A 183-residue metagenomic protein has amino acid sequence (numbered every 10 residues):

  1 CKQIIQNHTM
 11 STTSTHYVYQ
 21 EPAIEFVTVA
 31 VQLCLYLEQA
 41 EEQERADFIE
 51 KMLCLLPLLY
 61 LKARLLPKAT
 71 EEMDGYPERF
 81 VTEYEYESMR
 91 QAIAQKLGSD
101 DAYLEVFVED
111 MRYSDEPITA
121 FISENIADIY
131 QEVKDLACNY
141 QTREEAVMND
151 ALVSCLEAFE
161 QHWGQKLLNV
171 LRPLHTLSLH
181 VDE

Functional and structural regions predicted by a protein language model:
C1-T9: Short, Lys/Arg-enriched N-terminal segments with co-localized hydrophobic residues within the first ~10-30 amino acids
I5, S14-H16, A23, R45 (+10 more regions): Generic intrinsically disordered, low-complexity segments enriched for polar/acidic and small residues
S11, Y17-V18, I24-E83: N-terminal interaction modules that seed assembly of large macromolecular complexes
T13, P117-A120, D128, E132-E183: Acidic, proline/glycine-rich low-complexity IDRs
S14-E38, D101-E124: Solvent-exposed, charged interface segments at domain starts and junctions
E25-Q32, K51-L58, K62, S88 (+9 more regions): Charged, amphipathic alpha-helical oligomerization/scaffolding segments
K68-A137: Long amphipathic alpha-helical segments
